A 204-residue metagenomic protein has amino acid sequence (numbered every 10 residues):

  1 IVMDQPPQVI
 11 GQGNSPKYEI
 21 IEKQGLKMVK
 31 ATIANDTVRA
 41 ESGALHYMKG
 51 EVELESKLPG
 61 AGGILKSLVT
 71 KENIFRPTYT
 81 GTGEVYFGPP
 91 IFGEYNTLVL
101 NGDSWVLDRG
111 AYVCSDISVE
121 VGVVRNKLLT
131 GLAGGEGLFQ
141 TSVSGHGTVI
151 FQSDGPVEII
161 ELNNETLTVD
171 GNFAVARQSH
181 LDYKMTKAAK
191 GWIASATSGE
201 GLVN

Functional and structural regions predicted by a protein language model:
I1-N204: Composition-driven recognition of glycine/serine/threonine/acidic- and proline-rich low-complexity segments and repeats
